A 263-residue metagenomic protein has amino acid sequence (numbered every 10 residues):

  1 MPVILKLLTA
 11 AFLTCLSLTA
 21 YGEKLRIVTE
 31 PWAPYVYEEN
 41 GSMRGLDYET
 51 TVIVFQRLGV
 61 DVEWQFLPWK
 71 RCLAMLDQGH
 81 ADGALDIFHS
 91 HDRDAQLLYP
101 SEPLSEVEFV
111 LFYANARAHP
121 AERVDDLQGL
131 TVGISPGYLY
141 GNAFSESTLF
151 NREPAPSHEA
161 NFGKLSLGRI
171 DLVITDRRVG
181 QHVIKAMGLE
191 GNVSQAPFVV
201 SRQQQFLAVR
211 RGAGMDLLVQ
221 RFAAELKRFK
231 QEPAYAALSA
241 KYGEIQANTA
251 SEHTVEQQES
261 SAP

Functional and structural regions predicted by a protein language model:
E23-F88, D92-A95, I134: Extracytoplasmic small-molecule ligand-binding "clamshell" domains of the periplasmic binding protein/Venus flytrap
T29-P31, E106-V110, K185-A223, Q246-E252 (+1 more regions): Periplasmic-binding protein-like
E49-R57, A208-Y242: Extended ligand-binding regions for polar small-molecule ligands
T51-V60, E102-L104, V124-Q128, S135-S157 (+2 more regions): Ligand-binding cleft/hinge of the Venus flytrap
F66, K70-D82, E159-R178, A186-M187: Short helices/loops that flank or line small-molecule/ion binding pockets
A74, D86-Q96, D171-N192, F198-S201: A ligand-binding cleft/hinge motif common to bilobed small-molecule-binding domains
Y113-V132: Flexible hinge/capping segments at coil-to-helix
L139-R152, G191-N192, L226-P263: Ligand-binding clefts/hinges and TM-proximal coupling segments of bilobed small-molecule sensing domains
